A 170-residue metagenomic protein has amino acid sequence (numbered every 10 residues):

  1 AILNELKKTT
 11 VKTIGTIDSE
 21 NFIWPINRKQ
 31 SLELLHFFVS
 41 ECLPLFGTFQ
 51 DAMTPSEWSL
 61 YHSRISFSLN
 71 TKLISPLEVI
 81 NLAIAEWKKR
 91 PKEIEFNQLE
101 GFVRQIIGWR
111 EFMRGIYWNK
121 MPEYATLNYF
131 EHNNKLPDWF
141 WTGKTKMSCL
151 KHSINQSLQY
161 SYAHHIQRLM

Functional and structural regions predicted by a protein language model:
A1-F102: Glycine/tryptophan-enriched, flexible segments
R64, L69, I74-M170: Active-site-proximal binding-pocket segments
